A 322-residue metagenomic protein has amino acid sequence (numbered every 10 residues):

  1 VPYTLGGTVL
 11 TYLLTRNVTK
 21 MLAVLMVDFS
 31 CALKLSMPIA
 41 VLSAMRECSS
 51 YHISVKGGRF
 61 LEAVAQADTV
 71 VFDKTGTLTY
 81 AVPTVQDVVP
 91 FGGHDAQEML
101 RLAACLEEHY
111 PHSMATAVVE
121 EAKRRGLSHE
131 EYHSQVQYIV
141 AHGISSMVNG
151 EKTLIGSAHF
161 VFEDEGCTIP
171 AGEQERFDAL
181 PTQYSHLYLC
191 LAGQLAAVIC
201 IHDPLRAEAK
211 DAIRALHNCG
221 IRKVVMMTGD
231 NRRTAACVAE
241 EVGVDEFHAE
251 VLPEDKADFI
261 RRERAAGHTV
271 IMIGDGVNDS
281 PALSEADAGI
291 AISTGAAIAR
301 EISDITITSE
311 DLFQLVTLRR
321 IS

Functional and structural regions predicted by a protein language model:
V1-F72, A239-E240, D245-A249, F313 (+1 more regions): Hydrophobic alpha-helical transmembrane segments
P2-G6, T269, T308: Hydrophobic alpha-helical transmembrane segments of multipass membrane transporters and ion channels, focusing on
Y12, V24, E47, F162 (+5 more regions): Membrane-embedded alpha-helical bundles of multi-pass transporters
V18, C48, G58-N278, A282-A288: Cytosolic catalytic headpiece
K20-A23, C31, A115, D258-F259 (+3 more regions): Hydrophobic side chains within alpha-helical segments
S30, M37, M227-D230, T294: Conserved phosphate-coupling serine/threonine residues in phosphotransfer and NTP-handling enzymes
K34, H52, I271-I273, G289-I292: Paired acidic/hydrophobic, glycine-rich loop segments that form the ligand-binding mouth/hinge of periplasmic-binding
L35, V55, Y80, A291-I292 (+1 more regions): Hydrophobic residues in well-ordered beta-strands that form the structural core
